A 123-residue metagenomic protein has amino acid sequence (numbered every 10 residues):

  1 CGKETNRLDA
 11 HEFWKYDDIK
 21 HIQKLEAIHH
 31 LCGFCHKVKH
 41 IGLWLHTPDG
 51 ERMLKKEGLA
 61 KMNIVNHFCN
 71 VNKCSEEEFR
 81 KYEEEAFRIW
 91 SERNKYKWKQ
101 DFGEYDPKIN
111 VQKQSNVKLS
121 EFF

Functional and structural regions predicted by a protein language model:
C1-H30, K39, L43-E51: Histidine-centered nuclease catalytic patch
G2-T5, K37-F123: Extended charged
G33: Cys/His/Pro-rich metal-binding microdomains
